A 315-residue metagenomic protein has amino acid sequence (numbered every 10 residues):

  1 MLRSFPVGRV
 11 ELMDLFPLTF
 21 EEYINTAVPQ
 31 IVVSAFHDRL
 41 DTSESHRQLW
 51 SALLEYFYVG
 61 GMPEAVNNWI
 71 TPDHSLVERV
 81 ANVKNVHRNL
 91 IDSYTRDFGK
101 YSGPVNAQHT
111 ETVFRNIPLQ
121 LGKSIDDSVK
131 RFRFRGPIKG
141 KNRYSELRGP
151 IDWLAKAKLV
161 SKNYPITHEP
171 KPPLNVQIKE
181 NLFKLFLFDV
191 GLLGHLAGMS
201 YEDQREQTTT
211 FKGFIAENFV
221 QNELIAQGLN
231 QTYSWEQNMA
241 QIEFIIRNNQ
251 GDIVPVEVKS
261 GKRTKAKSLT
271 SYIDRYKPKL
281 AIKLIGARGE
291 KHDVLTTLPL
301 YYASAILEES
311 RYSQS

Functional and structural regions predicted by a protein language model:
M1, P17-E21, L192, K262 (+1 more regions): Conserved nucleotide-binding/hydrolysis micro-motifs of P-loop NTPases
M1-K123: Interdomain motor-coupling "hinge/lid" segment immediately C-terminal to the ATP-binding subdomain of NTP-driven enzymes
E11-M13, F57, F186, V256 (+2 more regions): Hydrophobic/aromatic beta-strand patches that form the interior of the parallel beta-sheet core in alpha/beta enzyme
L76-I242, N248: Accessory nucleic acid-recognition modules appended to NTPase machines
V220, L224, I242-I246, G251-K262 (+1 more regions): Conserved catalytic cores of phosphodiester-cleaving nucleases, focusing on short active-site segments
Q250, H292-S313: Short acidic, glycine/proline-enriched helix-loop-strand junctions
S260-Y301: Catalytic cores of nucleic-acid endonucleases
